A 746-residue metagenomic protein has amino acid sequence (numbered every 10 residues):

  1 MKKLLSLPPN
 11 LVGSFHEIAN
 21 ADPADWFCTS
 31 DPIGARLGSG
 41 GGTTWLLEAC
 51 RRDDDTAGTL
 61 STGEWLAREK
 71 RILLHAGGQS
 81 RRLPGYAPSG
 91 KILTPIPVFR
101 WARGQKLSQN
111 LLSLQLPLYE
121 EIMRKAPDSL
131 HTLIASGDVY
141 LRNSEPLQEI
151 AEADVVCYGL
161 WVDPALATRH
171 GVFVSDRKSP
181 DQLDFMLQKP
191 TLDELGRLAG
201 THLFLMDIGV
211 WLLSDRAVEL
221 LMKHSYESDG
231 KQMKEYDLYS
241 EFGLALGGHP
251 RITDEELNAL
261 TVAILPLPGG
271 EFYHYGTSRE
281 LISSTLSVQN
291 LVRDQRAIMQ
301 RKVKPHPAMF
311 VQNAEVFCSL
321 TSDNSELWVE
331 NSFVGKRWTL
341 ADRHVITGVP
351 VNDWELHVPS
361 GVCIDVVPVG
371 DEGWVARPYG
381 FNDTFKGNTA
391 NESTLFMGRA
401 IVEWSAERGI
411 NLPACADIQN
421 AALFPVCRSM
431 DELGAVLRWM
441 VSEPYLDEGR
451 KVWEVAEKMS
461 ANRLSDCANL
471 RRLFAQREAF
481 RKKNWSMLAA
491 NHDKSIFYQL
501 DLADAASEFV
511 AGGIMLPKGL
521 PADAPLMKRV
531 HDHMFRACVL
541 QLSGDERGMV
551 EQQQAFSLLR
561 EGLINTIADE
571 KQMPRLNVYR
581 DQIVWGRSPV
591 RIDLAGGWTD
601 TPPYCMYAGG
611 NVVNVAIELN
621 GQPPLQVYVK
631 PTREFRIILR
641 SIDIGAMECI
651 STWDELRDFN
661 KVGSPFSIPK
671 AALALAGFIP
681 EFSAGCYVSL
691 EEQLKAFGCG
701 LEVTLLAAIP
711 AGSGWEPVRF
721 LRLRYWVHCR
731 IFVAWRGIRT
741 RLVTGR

Functional and structural regions predicted by a protein language model:
M1-H131, Y140-Q148, S405, I410: N-terminal glycine-rich phosphate-binding loop and ensuing alpha1 helix
M1-P8, C28, A35-L60, V139-Y140 (+5 more regions): Left-handed beta-helix
S14-F15, R82-P84, R142-S144, L166-T168 (+9 more regions): Short helix/loop capping segments that flank catalytic or ligand/cofactor-binding pockets
A67-R68, A87-G90, T94-G230: Conserved core of the sugar-phosphate nucleotidyltransferase
L73-A76, L133-S136, Y158-W161, S214 (+3 more regions): Short beta-strand segments
A151, S175-Q182, P268, L619 (+1 more regions): Short acidic-glycine loop/turn motifs at beta-strand connectors
F173, T277, A672: Residue-level signal for inorganic ion chemistry
S495-R746: ATP-binding N-lobe of GHMP and related small-molecule kinases
